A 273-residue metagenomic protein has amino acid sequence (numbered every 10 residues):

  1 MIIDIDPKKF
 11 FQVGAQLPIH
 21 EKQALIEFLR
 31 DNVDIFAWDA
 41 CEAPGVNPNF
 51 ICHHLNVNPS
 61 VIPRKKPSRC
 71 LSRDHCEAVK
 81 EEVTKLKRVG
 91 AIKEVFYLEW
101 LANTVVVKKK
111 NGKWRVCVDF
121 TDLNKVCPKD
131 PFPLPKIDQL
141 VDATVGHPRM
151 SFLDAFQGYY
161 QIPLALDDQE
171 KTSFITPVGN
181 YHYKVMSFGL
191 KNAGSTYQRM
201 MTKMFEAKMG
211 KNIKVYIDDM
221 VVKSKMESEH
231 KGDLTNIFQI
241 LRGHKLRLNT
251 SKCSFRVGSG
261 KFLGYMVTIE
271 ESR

Functional and structural regions predicted by a protein language model:
I2-R273: Retroelement reverse transcriptase polymerase core
